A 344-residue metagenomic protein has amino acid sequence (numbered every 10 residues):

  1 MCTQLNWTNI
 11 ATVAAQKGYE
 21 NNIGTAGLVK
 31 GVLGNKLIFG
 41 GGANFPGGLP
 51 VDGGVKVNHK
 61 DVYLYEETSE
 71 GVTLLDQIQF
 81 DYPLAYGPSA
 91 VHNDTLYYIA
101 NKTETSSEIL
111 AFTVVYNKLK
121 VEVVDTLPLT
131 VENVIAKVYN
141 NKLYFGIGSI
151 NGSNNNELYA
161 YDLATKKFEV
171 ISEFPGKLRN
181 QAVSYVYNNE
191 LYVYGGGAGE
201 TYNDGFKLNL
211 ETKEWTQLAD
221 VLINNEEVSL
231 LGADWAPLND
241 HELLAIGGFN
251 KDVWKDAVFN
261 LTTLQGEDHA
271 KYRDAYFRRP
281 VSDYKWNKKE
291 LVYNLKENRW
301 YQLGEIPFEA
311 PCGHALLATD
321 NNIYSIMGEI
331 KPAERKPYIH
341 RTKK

Functional and structural regions predicted by a protein language model:
C2-K344: Kelch-like beta-propeller repeat domains
